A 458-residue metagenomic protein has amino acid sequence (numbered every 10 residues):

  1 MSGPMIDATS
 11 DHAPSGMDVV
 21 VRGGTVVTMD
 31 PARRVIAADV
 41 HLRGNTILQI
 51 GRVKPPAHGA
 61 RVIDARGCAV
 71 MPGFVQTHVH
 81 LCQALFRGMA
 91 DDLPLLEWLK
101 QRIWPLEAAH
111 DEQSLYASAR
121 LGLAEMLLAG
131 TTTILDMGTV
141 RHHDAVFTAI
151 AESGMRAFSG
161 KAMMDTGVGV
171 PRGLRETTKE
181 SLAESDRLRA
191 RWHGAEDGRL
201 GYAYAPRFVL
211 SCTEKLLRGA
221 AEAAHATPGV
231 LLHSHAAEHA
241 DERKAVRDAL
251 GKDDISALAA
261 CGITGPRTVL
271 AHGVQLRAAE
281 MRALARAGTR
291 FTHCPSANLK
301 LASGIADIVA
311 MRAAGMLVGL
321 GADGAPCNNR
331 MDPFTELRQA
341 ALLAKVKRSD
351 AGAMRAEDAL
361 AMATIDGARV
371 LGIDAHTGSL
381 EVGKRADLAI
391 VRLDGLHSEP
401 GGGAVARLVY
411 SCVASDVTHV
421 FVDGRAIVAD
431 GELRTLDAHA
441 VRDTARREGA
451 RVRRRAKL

Functional and structural regions predicted by a protein language model:
M1-A38, R43-L48, V53, T364-L458: Active-site microenvironment of metallo-dependent hydrolases
M17-R22, P55-Q101, R120, A124-L128: Replace "His-x-His-based motif
G24, V40, N45, G67 (+16 more regions): Divalent metal-coordination and catalytic microenvironments
L85-A117, F158-K179, A240-R267, A287-R290 (+2 more regions): Active-site gating loops and adjacent loop-to-helix segments of metal-dependent hydrolytic enzymes
R87-M155, S181-D197, R446-R454: Alpha-helical scaffold segments that flank or form the walls of functional sites
V146-V274: Metal-coordinating catalytic core of metallo-dependent amide/deamination hydrolases
G154-R156, A221-G229, I263-P266, A283-T292 (+2 more regions): Glycine-enriched alpha-helix->loop->beta-strand junction motifs that scaffold or abut catalytic
A260-R267, V309-G395, S411: His/Asp/Glu-enriched, well-ordered alpha-helical/loop segment that forms or immediately abuts the divalent-metal
